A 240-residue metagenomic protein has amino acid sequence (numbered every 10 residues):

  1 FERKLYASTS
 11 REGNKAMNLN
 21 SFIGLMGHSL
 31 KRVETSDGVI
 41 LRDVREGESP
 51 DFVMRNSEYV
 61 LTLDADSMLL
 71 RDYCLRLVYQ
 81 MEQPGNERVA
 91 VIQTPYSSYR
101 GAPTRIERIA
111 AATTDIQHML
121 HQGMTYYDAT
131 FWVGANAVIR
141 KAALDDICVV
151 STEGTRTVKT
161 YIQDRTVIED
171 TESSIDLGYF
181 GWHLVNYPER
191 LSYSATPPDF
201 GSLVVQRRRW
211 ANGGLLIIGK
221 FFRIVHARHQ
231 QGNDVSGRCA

Functional and structural regions predicted by a protein language model:
F1-Q230: Internal catalytic domains of large membrane-associated glycosyltransferases
D234-A240: Alpha-helical bilayer-embedded segments of polytopic membrane proteins, i.e., transmembrane/intramembrane helices
